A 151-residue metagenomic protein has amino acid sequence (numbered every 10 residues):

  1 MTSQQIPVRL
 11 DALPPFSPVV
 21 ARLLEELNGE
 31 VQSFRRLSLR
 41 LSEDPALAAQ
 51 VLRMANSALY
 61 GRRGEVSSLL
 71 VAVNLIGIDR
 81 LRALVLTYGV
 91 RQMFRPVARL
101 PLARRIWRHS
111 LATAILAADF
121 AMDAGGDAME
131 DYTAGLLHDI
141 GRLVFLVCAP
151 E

Functional and structural regions predicted by a protein language model:
M1-E151: Conserved alpha-helical "signature site" that marks functionally important helical segments or helix/loop junctions
